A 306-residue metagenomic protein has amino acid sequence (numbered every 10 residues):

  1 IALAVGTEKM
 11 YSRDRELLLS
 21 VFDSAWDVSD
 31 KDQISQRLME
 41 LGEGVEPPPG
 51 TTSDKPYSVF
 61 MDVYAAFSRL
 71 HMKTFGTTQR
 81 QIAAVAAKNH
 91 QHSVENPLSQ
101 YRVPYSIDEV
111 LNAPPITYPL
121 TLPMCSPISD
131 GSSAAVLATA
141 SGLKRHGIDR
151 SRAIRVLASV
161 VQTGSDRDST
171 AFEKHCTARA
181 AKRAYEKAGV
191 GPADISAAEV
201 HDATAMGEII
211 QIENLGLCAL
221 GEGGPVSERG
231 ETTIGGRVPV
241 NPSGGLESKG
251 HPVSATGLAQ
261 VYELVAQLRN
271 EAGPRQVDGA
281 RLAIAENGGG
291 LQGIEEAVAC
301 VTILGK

Functional and structural regions predicted by a protein language model:
I1-E8, M61-E95, A135-S141, K249-A272: Active-site-proximal alpha-helical scaffold in enzymes
V5-L70, T74-F75: Flexible glycine-/small-residue-enriched beta->alpha junction loops that bind anionic phosphate/pyrophosphate groups
G6-R15, S20, K88-N89, V160-T163 (+4 more regions): Acidic, glycine-rich active-site loops and adjacent beta-strand->loop/helix elements that engage anionic groups
E16-S29, S141-L143, N214-G221, V301-T302: A glycine- and small-aliphatic-rich helix-loop capping segment at beta-alpha/alpha-beta transitions that lines
R37-D54, A84, P115-R183, R229-S243 (+4 more regions): Condensing-enzyme catalytic core mediating Claisen C-C bond formation in acyl metabolism
K55-P56, F60, T77-Q81, V85 (+1 more regions): Polyanion-binding loop/helix "lid" in catalytic or ligand-binding cores
H71-T78, A180-D194, A272: Phosphate/pyrophosphate-binding loops at sites that engage ATP/ADP/AMP, CoA/4′-phosphopantetheine, polyphosphate
D168-F172, D202-P225, G236, P252 (+1 more regions): Short glycine/threonine-rich loop-to-helix capping motif typified by GTGT followed within a few residues by an Asp-Pro
